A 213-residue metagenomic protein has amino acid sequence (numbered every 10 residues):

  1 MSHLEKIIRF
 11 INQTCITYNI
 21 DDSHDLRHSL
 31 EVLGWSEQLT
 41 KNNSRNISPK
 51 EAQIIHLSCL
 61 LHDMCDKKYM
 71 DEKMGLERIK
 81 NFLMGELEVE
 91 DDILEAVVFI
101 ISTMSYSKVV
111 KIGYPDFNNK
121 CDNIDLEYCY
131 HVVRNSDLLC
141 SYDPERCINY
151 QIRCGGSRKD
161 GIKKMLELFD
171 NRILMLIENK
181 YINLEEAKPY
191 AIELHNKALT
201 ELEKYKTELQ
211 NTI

Functional and structural regions predicted by a protein language model:
M1-T14: Short alpha-helical hairpin
Y18-I47, L61, V109-I213: Divalent metal-dependent phosphate-bond-processing catalytic cores, especially two-metal-ion Mg2+/Mn2+ enzymes that act
L26, L30-L33, A52-H56, L94-S102 (+1 more regions): Short, well-structured alpha-helical segments
V32-E37, D71-E86: An active-site-proximal "capping" alpha-helix that borders the catalytic cofactor pocket
N46-E51, D91: Structural motif
K50-D71, G75, V98-S107: His-Asp-centered metal-binding catalytic motifs of divalent-metal-dependent phosphohydrolases/nucleases
I79-D122: Hydrophobic, well-structured mid-protein blocks that either form specific transmembrane helices
